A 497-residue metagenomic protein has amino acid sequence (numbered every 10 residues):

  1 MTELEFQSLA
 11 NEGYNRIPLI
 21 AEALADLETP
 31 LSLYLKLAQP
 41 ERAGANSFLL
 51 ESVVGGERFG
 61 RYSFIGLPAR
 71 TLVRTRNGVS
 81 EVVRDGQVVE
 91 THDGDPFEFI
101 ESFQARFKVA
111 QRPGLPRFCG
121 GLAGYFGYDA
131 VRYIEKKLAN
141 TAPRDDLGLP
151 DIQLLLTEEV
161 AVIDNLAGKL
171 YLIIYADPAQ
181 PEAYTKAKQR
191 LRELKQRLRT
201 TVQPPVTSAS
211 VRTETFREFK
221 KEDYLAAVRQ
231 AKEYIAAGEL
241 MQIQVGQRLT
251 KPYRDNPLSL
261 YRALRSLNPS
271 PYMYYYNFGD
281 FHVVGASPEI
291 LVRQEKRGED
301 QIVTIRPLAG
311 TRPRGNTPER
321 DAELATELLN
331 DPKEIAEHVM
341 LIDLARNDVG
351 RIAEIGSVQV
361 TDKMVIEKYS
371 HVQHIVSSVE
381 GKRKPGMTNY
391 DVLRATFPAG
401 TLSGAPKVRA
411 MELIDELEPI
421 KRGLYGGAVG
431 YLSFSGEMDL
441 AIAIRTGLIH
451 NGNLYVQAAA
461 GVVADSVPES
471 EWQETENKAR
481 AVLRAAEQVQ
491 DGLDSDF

Functional and structural regions predicted by a protein language model:
M1-F497: Extended alpha-helical targeting/anchoring segments, especially N-terminal organellar/secretory targeting helices
